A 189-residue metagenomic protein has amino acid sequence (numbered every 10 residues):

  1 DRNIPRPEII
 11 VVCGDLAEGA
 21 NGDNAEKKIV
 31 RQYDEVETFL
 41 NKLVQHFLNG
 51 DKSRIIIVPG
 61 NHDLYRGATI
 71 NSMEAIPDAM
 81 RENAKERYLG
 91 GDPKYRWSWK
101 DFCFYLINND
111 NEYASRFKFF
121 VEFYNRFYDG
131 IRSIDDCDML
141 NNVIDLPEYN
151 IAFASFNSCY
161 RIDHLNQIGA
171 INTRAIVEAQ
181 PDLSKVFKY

Functional and structural regions predicted by a protein language model:
D1-C103: Core catalytic region of metal-dependent phosphoesterases/phosphodiesterases, especially metallo-beta-lactamase-like
D1-N3, F39-L48, Y124-I131, A179-S184: Hydrophobic, Leu/Ile/Phe/Ala-enriched alpha-helical segments that form helix-helix packing faces
R2, R6, I134-Y189: His/acidic metal-ligating clusters that form di-metal
N3, N21-N24, N41, N49 (+10 more regions): Detector for Asparagine
P7-E8, A17, Y33, E37 (+9 more regions): Functionally constrained cores in energy, signaling, and assembly domains
I29-D34, F127-R132, Q167-I168: Short linear motifs at secondary-structure transitions and domain/linker junctions
F104-E148, A154: Alpha-helix-centered segments that form part of catalytic cores
